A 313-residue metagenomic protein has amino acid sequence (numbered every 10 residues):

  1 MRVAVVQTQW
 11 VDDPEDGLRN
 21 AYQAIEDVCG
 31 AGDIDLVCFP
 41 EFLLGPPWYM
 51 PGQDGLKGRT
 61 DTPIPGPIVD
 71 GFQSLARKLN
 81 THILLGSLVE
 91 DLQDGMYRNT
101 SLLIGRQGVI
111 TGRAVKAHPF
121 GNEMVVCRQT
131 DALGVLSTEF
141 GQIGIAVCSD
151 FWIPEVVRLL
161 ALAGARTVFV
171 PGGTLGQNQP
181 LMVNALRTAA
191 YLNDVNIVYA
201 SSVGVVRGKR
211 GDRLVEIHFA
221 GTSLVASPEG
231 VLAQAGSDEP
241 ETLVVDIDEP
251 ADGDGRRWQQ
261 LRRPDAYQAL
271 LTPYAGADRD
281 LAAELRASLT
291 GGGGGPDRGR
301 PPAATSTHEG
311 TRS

Functional and structural regions predicted by a protein language model:
M1-D12, G17, C38, T100 (+3 more regions): Active-site-proximal beta-strand elements of phosphoester/diester hydrolases
R2, G32-D33, N80, Q142 (+1 more regions): Short loop/turn motifs at secondary-structure junctions
T8, F42, S87-L88, V147-C148 (+2 more regions): Active-site-proximal beta-strand/loop segments in catalytic clefts of secreted hydrolases
P14, R19-Q107, L175-V195: Cys-nucleophile CN-hydrolase/nitrilase-fold catalytic domain and related Cys-dependent amidase chemistry that acts on
D61-I64, S74, L92-R166, G176-N184 (+4 more regions): Active-site catalytic loop in hydrolytic enzyme cores
I64-L84, W152-L243: CN hydrolase (nitrilase-like) catalytic-core segments centered on the catalytic cysteine and neighboring Lys/Glu
V135-S137, S202-S313: C-terminal beta-strand edge segments of enzyme domains
